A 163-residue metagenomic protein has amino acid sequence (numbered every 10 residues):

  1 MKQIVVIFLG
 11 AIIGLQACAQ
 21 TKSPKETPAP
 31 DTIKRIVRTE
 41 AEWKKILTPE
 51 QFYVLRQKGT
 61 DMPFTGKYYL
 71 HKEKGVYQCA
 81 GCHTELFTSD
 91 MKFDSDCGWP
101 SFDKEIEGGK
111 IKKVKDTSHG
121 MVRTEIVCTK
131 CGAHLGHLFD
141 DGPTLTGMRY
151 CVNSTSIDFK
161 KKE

Functional and structural regions predicted by a protein language model:
M1-P24: Bacterial Sec-dependent N-terminal signal peptides
C18-A41: Sec-dependent signal peptide cleavage junction
R35, K44-E50, V54-Q78, T84-E163: A short Gly-Trp-Pro
